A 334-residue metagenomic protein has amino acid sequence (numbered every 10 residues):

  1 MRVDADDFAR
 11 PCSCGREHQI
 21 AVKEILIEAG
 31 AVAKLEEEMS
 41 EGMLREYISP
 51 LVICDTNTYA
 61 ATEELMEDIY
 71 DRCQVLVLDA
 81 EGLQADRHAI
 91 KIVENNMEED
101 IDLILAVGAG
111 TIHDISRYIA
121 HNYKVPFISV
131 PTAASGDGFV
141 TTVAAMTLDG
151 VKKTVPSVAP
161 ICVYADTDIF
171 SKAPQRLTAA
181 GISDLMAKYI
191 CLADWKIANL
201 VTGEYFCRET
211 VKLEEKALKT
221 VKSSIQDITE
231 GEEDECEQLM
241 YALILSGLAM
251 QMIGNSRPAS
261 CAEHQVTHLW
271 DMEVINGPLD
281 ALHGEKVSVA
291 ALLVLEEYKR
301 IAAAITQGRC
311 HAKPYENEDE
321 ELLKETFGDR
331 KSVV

Functional and structural regions predicted by a protein language model:
M1-L103: ATP/NTP phosphate-donor binding region
E17-Q19, L44-R45, N96-E99, A120 (+7 more regions): Solvent-exposed alpha-helices and their adjacent loops that cap or buttress functional pockets in soluble metabolic
K23, N122-T220: A glycine/threonine-rich phosphate-anchoring loop and its flanking beta-alpha core in nucleotide/phosphate-binding
I53-C54, G108, A165: Short beta-strand/turn micro-motifs composed of small residues that flank or help shape donor/cofactor-binding pockets
N57-T58, A134, Y298: Short, glycine/serine-rich, charged loops/turns that create anion-binding and catalytic segments at active sites
E99-I119, Y123-A133: A short, small-residue-rich loop immediately preceding and capping a beta-strand
V107, G136-V140, A281-E285: Active-site histidine-anchored catalytic micro-motif
V211-V334: Active-site segments that bind and position negatively charged phosphate/pyrophosphate groups
